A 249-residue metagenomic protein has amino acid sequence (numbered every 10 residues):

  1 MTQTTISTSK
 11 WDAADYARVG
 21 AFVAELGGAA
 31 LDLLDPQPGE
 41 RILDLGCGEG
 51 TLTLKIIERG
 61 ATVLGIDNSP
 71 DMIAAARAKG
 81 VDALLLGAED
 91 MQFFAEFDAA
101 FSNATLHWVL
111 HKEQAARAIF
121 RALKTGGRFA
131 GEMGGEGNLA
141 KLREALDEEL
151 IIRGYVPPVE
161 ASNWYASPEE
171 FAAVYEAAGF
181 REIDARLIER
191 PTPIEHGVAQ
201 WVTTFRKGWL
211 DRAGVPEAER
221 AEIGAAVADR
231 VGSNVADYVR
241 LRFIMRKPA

Functional and structural regions predicted by a protein language model:
M1-E40, T51-K55, M72-A75: Conserved class I S-adenosyl-L-methionine
L43-L45, E49-M91: Class I SAM-dependent methyltransferase SAM/SAH-binding core
E89-A100: A short acidic, Gly/Pro-enriched loop at the edge of an enzyme's catalytic core that lines a small-molecule cofactor
A99-K112: A short SAM/SAH-binding and catalytic strip from SAM-dependent methyltransferases
E113-R128: A short glycine-rich, Lys/Arg-flanked "PGG" loop and its adjoining helix->strand segment in the class I
A130-R153: Conserved class I S-adenosyl-L-methionine
N163-A178: Short alpha-helix
I183-N234: C-terminal helical/coil "lid" or tail adjacent to the Rossmann-like core of SAM-dependent
